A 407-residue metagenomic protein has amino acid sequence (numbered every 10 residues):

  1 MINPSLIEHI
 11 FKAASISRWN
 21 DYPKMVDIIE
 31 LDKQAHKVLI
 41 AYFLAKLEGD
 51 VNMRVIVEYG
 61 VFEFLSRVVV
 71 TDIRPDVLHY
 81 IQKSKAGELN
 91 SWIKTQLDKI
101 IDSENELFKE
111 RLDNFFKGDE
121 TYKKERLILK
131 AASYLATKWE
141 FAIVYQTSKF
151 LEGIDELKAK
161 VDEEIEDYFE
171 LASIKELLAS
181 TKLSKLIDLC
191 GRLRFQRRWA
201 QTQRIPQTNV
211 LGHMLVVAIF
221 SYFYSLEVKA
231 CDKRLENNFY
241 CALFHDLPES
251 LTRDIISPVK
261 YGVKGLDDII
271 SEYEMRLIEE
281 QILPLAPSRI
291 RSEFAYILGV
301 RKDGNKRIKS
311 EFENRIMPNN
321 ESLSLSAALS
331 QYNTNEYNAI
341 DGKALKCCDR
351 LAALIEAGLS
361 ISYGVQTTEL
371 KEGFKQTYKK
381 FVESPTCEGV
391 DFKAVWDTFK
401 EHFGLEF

Functional and structural regions predicted by a protein language model:
M1-F407: Alpha-helical, largely C-terminal catalytic domains that coordinate divalent metal ions via clustered Asp/Glu/His
